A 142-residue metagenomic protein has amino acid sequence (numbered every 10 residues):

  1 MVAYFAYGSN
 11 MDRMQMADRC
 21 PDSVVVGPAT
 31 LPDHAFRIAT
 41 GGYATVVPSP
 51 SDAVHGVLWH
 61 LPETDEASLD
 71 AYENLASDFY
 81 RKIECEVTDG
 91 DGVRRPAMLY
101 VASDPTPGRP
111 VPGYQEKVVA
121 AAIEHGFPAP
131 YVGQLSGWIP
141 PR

Functional and structural regions predicted by a protein language model:
M1-R142: Glycine-aromatic micro-motifs
